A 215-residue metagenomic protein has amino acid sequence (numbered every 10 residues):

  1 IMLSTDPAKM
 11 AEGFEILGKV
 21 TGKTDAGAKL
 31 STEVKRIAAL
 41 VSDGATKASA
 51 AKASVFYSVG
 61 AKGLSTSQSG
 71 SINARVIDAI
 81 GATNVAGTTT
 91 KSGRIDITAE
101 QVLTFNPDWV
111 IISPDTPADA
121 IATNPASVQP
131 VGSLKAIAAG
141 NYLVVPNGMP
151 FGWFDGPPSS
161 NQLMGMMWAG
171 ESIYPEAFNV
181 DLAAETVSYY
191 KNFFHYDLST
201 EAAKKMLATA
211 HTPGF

Functional and structural regions predicted by a protein language model:
I1-S65, A86-G87, R94, V144-P146 (+1 more regions): Extracytoplasmic substrate-binding proteins
I1-V20, T24, I95-K135, L207-G214: Acidic/His-rich segments in extracytoplasmic proteins that coordinate ligands and/or metal ions
K23-T24, V76-I80, T89, P107 (+2 more regions): Short, surface-exposed linear patches
T32, S71-D78, A99-L103, L143: Internal, well-ordered alpha-helical scaffold/interface segments that support domain packing or protein-protein contacts
A50-S54, G81-T83, N106-V110, A138-Y142: Loop/turn elements at helix/coil->beta-strand transitions in domains of secreted/extracellular proteins
S58-A61, A74-A79, G93-D96, D119-N124 (+2 more regions): Conserved N-terminal glycine/acidic-rich loop preference
T66-G93: Alpha-helical, coiled-coil/dimerization segments enriched in small aliphatic residues
W109-S172: Active-site/pore-lining binding-face segments in mid-to-C-terminal subdomains
